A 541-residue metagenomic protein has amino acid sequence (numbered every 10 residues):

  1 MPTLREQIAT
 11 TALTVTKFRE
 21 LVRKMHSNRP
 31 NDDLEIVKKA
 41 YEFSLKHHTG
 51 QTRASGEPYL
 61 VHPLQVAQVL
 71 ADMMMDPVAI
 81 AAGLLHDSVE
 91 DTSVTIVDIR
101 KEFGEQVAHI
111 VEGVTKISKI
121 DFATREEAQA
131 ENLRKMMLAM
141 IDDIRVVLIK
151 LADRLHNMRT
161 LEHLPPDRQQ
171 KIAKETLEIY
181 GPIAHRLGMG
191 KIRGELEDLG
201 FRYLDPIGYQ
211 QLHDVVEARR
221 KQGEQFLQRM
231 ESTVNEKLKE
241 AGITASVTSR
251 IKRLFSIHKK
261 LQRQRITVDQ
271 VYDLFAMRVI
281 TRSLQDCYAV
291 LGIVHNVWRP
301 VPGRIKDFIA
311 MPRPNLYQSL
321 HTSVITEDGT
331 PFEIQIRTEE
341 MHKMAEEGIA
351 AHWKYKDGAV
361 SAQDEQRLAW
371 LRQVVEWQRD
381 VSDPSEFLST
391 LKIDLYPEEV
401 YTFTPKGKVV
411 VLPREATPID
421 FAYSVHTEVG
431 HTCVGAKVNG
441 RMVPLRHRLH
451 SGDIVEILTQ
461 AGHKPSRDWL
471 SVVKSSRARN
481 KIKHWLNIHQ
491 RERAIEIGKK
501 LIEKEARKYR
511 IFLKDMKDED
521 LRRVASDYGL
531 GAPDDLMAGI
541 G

Functional and structural regions predicted by a protein language model:
M1-D142: Metal-dependent phosphohydrolase cores
I8-F18, T92, I96, G104-V107 (+4 more regions): Internal insertion modules embedded within essential enzymes
I280-R282: Short hydrophobic/aromatic beta-strand micro-patches that form the beta-sheet surface supporting nucleotide- or nucleic
H295: Solvent-exposed beta-hairpin/edge-strand motifs
